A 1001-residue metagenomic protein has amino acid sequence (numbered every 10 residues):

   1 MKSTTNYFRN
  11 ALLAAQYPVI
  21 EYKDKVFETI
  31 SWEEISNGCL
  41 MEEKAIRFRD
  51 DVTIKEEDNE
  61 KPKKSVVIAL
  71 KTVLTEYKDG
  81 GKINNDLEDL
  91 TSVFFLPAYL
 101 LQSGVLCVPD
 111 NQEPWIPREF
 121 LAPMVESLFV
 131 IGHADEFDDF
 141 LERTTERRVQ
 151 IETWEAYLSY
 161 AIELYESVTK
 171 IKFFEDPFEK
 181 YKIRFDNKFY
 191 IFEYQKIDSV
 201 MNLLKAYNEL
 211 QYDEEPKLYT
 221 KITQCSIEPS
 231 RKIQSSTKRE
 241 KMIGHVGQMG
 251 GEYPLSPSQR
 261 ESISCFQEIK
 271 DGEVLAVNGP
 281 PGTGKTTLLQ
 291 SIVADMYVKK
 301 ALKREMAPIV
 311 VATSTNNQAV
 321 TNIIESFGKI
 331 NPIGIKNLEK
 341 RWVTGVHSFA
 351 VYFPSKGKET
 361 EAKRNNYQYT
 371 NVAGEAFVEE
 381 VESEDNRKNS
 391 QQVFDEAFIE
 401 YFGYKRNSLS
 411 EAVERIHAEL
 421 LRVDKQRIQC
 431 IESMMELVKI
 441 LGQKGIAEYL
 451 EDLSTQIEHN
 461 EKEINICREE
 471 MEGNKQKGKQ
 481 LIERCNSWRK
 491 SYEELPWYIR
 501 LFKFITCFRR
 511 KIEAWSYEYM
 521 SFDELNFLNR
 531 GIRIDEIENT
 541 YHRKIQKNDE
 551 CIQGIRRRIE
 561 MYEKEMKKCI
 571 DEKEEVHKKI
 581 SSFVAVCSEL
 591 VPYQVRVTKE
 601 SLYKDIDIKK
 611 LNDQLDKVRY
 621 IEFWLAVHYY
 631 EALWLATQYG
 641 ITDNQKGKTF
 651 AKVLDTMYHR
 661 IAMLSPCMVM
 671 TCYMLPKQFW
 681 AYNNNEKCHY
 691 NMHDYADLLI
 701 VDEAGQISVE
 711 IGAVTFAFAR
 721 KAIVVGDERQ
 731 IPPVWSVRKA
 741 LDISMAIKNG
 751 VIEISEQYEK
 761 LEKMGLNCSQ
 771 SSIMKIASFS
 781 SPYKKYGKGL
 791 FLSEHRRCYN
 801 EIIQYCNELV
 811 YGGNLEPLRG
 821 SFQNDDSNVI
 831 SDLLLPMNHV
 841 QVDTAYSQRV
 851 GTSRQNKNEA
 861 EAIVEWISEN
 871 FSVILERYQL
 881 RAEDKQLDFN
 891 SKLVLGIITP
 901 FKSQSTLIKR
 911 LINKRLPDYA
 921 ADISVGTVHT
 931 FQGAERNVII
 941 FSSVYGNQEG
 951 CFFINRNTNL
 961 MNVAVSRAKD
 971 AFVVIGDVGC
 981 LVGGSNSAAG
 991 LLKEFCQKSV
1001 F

Functional and structural regions predicted by a protein language model:
M1-M242: N-terminal accessory nucleic-acid engagement/regulatory domains that precede and modulate ATP-driven motor cores
A11, K739-L790, L887, N913-R915 (+1 more regions): Helicase C-terminal subdomain and adjacent C-terminal extension
N187-I191, S199-N202, I333-E379, Y695-L698 (+2 more regions): Conserved P-loop NTPase catalytic core
D198-G247, G251-P254, M520-Y695: Conserved helicase NTPase catalytic core signature
N278-V293, K303-I323, V669, G789-H795 (+3 more regions): Conserved RecA-like ASCE P-loop NTPase motor core of nucleic-acid helicases/translocases
W342-A350, P354, D424, C430-C569: Long, amphipathic, heptad-repeat alpha-helical coiled-coil stalk/linker regions
N807-R910: Conserved helicase/translocase motor-coupling segment
E869-S966, V978-G983, C996-V1000: Conserved helicase C-terminal RecA-like lobe
